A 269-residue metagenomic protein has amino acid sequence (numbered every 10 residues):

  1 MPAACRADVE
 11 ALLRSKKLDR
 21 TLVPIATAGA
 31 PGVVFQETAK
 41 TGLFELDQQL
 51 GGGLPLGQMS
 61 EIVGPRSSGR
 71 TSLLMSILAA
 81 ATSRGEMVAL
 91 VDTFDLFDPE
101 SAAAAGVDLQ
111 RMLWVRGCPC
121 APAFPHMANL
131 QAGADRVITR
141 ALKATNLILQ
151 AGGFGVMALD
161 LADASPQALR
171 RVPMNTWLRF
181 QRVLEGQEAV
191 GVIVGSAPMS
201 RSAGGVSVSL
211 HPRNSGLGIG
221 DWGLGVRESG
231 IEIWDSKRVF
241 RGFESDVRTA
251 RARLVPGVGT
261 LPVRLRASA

Functional and structural regions predicted by a protein language model:
M1-L90, H126-L130, A269: Detector for small/aliphatic-rich hydrophobic stretches
M1-V23, N214-A269: C-terminal regions of RecA-like/P-loop NTPase motor modules
C5, T38, G42-E45, P55-Q58 (+6 more regions): Helical mechanochemical/support elements of P-loop NTPase systems and associated helical scaffolds
P65, S76, R84-Q167: Conserved inter-motif catalytic segment of the P-loop NTP-binding fold
S83, N146-Q150, T176-M199: Substrate-engagement module of ASCE P-loop NTPases
G85-E86, L109-R111, F154, Q187-V190 (+2 more regions): Short glycine-/polar-rich loops that comprise or flank the Walker A/P-loop and associated switch/sensor motifs
P99-S101, I193-H211: Glycine-rich, charge-decorated loop segments at or immediately adjacent to ligand/cofactor-binding or catalytic sites
A164-L169, S200-S202: Short, solvent-exposed loop/turn segments at secondary-structure junctions
